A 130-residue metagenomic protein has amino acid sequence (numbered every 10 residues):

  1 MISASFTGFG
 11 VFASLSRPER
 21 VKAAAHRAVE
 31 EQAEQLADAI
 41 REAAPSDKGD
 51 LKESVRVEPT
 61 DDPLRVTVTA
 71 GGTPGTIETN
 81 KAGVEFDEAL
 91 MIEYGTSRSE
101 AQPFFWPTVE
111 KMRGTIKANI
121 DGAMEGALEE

Functional and structural regions predicted by a protein language model:
M1-G75, K81, E85-E130: Short, Lys/Arg-rich flexible segments
